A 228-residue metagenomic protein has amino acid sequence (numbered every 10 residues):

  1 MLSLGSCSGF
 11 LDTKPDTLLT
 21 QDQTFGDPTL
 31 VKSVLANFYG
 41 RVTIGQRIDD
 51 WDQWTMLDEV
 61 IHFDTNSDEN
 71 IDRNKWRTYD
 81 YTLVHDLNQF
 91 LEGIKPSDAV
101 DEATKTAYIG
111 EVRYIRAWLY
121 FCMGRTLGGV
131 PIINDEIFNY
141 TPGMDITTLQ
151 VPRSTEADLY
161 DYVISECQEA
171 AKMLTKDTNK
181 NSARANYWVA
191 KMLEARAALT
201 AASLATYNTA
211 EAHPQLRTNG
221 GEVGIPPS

Functional and structural regions predicted by a protein language model:
M1-G5: Sec-dependent bacterial lipoprotein signal peptides
C7-D12, G40-E69, N88-E92, R125-I133 (+2 more regions): Aromatic-residue-lined binding/catalytic grooves and analogous aromatic/hydrophobic interfacial grooves in multimeric
T13-Q23: Short, low-complexity, disordered segments immediately C-terminal to signal peptides in bacterial exported proteins
T20, G26, K32-A36, G40-T43 (+2 more regions): Conserved, well-structured interaction surfaces
T29, E136-N139: Short, flexible loop/turn elements at secondary-structure junctions
F138-V151, T218-P226: Aromatic- and acidic-residue-enriched carbohydrate-binding clefts of CAZyme catalytic domains
